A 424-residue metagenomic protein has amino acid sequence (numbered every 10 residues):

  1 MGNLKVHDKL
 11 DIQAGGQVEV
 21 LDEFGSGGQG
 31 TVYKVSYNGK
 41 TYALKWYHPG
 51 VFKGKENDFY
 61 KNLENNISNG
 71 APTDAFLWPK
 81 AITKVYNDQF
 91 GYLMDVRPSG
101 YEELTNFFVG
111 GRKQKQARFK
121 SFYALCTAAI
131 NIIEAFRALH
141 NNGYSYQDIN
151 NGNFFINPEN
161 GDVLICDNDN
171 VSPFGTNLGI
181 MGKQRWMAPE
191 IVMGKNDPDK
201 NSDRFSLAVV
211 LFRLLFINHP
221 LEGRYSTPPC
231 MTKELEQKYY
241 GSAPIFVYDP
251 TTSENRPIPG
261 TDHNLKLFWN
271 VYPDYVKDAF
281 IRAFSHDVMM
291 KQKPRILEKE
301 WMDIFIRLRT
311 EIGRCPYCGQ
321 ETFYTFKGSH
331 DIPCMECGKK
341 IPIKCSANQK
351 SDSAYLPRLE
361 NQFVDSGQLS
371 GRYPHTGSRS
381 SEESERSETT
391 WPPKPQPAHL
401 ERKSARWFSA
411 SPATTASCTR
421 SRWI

Functional and structural regions predicted by a protein language model:
G2-G39: ATP-binding glycine-rich phosphate-binding loop
K45-P49: Conserved beta3-strand ATP-binding lysine motif
G50-P72: The N-lobe alphaC helix and its flanking beta3-alphaC-beta4 segment of protein kinase-like domains, centered on
L77-A128: Conserved structural core of kinase catalytic domains
F136, H140-P158: Catalytic-loop of the protein kinase fold
G152-P189: Activation segment/activation loop of eukaryotic-type protein kinase catalytic domains
D203: Conserved catalytic-loop aspartate of Hanks-type protein kinases
L211-K277: Conserved C-lobe activation region of Hanks-type protein kinase-like domains
